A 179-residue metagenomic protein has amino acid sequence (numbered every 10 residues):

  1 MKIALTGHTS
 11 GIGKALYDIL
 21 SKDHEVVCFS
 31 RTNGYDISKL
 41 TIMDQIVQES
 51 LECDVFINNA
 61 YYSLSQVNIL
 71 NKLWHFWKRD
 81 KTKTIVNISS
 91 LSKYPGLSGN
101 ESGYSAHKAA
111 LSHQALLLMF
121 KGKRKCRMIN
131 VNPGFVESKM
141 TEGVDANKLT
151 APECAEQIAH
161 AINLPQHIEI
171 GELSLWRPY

Functional and structural regions predicted by a protein language model:
L5-I19: N-terminal Rossmann NAD(P)H-binding glycine-rich loop of SDR-like oxidoreductase domains
L5-T6, I57-N59, T84-S90, R127-N132: Structural signature of the Rossmann-like NAD(P)-dependent dehydrogenase/reductase core
V27-Q45, L64, N68: Adenosine-cofactor binding site in Rossmann-like domains, unifying the SAM/SAH pocket of S-adenosylmethionine-dependent
L40-L51, N71-H75: Conserved amphipathic alpha-helix within the SDR
V47-I69: NAD(P)H-binding glycine-rich loop region in Rossmannoid oxidoreductase-like domains and their noncatalytic homologs
S65, K78, T84-K123, F135: Catalytic loop of short-chain dehydrogenase/reductase
F120-A146: Flexible, glycine-rich beta-alpha linker
N130, G143-Y179: C-terminal helical subdomain
